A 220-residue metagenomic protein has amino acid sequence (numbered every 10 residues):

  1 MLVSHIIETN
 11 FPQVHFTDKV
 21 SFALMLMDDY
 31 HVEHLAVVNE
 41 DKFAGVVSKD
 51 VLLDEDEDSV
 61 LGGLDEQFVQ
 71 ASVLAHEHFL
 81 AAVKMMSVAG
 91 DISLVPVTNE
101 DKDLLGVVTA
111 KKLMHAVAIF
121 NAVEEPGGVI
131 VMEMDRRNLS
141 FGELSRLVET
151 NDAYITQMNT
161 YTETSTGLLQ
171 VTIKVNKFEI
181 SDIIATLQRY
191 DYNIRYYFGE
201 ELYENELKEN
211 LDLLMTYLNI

Functional and structural regions predicted by a protein language model:
M1-L26, V37-V38, F43-S48, E57-A89 (+5 more regions): Bateman/CBS regulatory modules and CBS-like beta-alpha motifs in cytosolic regions of diverse proteins
Q13, D18-D28, H34, N205-L213 (+1 more regions): Intrinsically disordered, low-complexity terminal regulatory regions
D29-V32, A89-I92: Short, small/polar residue-rich loop motifs at catalytic or cofactor-binding pockets
E33, G45-L52, L105-L113: Short hydrophobic beta-strand motif reused across regulatory alpha/beta modules
M114-A118: Active-site glycine-rich loop that binds ribose-phosphate moieties when present
P126-I220: A conserved regulatory-domain signal marking ACT and ACT-like small-molecule sensing domains and adjacent regulatory
